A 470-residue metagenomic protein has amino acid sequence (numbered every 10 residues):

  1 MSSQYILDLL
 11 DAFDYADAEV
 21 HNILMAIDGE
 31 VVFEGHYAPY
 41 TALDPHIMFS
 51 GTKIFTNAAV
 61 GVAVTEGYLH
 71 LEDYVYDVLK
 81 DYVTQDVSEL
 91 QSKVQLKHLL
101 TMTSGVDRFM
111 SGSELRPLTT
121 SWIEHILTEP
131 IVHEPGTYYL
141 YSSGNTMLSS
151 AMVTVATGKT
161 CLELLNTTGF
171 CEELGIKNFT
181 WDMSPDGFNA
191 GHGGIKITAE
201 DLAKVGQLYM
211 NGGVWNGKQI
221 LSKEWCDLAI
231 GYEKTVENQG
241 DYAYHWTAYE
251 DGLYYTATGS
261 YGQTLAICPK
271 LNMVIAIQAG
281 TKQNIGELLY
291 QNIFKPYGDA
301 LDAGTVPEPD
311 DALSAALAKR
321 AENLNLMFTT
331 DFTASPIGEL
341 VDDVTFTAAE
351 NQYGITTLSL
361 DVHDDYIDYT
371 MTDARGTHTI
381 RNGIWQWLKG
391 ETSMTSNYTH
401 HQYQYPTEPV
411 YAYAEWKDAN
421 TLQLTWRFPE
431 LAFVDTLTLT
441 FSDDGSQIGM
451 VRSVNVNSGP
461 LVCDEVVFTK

Functional and structural regions predicted by a protein language model:
L10-Y40, N272: A short, well-structured edge-of-sheet supersecondary motif
D17-V20, D44, S260-Y261: Short, small/polar residue-rich loop motifs at catalytic or cofactor-binding pockets
G29, I47-E72, L99, L148-V153 (+1 more regions): Active-site SXXK
E66-S104, E124, T128, T157-G193 (+1 more regions): Active-site helix/loop module of the DD-peptidase/beta-lactamase fold, centered on the serine-lysine SxxK catalytic
M102, L148-M152, G191-V214, Q263-G280: Active-site-proximal alpha-helical segments within enzyme catalytic domains
K223-I277: Active-site Gly/Thr loop motif
S260-T329: Structured C-terminal helix/loop/strand segments within mature extracytoplasmic catalytic/sensor domains
A312-K470: Peripheral terminal and inter-domain segments
